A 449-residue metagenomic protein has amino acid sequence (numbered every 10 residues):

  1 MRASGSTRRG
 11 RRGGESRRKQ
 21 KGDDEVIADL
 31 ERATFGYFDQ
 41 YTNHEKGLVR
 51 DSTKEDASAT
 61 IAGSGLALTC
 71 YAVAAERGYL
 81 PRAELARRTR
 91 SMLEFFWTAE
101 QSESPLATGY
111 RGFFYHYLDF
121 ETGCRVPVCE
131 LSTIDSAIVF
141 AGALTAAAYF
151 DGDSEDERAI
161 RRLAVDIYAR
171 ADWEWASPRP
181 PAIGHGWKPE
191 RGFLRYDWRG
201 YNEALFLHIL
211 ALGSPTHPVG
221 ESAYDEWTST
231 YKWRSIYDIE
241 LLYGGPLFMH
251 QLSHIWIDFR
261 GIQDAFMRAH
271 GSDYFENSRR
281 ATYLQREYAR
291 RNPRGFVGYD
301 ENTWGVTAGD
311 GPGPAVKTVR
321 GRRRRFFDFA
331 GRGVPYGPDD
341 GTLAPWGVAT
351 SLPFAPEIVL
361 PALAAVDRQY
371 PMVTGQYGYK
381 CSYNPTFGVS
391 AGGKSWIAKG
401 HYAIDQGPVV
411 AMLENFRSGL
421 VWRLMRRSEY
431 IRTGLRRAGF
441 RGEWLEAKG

Functional and structural regions predicted by a protein language model:
R2, R8-R9, S16-G449: Ser/Thr/Asn(+Pro)-rich, low-complexity disordered segments
